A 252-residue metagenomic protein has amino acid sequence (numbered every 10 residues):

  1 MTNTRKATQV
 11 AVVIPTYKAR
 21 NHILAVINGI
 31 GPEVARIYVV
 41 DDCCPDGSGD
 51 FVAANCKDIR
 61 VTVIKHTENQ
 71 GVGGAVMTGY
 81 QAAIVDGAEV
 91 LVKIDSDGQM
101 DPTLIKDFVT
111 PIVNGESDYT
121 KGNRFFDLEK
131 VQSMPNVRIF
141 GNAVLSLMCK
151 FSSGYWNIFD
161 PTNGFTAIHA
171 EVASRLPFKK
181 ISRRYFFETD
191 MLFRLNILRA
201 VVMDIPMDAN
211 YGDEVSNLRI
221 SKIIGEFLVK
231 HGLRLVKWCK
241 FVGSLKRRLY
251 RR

Functional and structural regions predicted by a protein language model:
M1-A7, K179-R252: Hydrophobic helical membrane-anchoring modules
Q9-A11, R36, D190: Cell-envelope/extracellular polymer assembly enzymes that use nucleotide-activated donors
A11-P15, Y38, K65: Short hydrophobic beta-strand elements that form part of the catalytic alpha/beta core underpinning NDP-sugar/donor
Y17-P32: Short, well-formed alpha-helical segments that are part of the catalytic scaffolds of diverse glycosyltransferases
N21-A25, D46-N55: Acidic helix N-cap motif at the loop->helix transition within catalytic regions of sugar-transfer enzymes
D41-D50, E68, G98: A conserved acidic beta->alpha catalytic loop
H66-V85, P102-Y185, G212-K222, E226: Acceptor/aglycone-binding surface of glycosyltransferases and processive sugar-polymer synthases
A88-Q99: Short beta-strand-to-loop acidic/aromatic patch adjacent to the donor-nucleotide binding site
